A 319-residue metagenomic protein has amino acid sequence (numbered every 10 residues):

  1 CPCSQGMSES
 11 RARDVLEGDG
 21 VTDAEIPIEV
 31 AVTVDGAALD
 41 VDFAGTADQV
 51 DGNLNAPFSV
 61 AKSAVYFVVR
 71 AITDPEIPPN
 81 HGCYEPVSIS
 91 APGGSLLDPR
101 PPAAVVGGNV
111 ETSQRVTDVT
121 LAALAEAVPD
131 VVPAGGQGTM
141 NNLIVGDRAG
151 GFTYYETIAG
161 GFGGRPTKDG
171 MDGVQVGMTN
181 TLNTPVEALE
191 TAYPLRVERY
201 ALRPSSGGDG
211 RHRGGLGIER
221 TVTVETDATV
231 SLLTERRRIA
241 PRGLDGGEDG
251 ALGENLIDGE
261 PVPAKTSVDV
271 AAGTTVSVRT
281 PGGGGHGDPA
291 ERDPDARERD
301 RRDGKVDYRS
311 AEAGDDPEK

Functional and structural regions predicted by a protein language model:
C1-K319: Glycine/proline-enriched, intrinsically flexible loops and inter-domain linkers
